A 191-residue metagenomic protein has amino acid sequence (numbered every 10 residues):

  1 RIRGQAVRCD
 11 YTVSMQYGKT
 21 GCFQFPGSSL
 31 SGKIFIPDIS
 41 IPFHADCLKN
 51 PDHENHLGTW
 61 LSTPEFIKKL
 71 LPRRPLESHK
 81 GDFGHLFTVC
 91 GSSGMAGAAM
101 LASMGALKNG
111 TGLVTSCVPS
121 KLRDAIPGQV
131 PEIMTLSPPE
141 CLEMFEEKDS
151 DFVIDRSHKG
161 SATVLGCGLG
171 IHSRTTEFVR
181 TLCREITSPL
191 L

Functional and structural regions predicted by a protein language model:
R1-D10: Rossmann-fold NAD(P)-binding glycine/threonine-rich loop
C9-Y11, Y17, C22-L191: Small-residue (G/A/S/T)-rich helix-start motifs and N-terminal tracts that mark the onset
